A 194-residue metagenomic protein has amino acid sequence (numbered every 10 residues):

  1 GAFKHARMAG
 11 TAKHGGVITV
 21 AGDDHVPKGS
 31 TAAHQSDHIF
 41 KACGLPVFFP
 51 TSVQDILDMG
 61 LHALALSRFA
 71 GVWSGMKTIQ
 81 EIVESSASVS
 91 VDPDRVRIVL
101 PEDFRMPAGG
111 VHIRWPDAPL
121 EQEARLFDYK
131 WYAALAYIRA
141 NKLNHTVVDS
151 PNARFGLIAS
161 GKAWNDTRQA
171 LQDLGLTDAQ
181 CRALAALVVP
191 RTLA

Functional and structural regions predicted by a protein language model:
G1-R68, I79: Thiamine diphosphate
P50-A194: Flexible, low-complexity linker and terminal segments
